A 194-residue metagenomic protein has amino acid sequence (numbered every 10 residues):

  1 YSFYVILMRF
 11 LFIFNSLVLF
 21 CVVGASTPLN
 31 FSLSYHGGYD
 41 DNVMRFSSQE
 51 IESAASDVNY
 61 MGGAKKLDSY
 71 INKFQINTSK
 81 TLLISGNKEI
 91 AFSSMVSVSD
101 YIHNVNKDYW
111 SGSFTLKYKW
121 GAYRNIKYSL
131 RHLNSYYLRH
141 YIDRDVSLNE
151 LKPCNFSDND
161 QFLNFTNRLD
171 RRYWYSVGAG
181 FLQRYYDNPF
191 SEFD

Functional and structural regions predicted by a protein language model:
V5-L11: Positively charged n-region of N-terminal signal peptides that target proteins for export
L11-V22: Bacterial N-terminal signal peptides
A25-D194: Gram-negative and organellar
